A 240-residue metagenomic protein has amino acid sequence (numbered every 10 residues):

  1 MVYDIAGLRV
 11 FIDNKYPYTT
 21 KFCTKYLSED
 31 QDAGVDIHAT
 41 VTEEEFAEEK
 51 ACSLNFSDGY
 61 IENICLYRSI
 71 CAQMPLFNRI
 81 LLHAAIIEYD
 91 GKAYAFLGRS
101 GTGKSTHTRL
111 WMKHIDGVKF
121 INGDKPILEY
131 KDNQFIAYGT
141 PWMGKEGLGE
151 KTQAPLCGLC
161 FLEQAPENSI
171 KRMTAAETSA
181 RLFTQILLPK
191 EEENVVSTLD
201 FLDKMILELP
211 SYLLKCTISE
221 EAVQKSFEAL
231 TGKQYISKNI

Functional and structural regions predicted by a protein language model:
M1-S100, L110-I121, I127-I240: A noncatalytic interaction/capping subdomain that flanks phosphate/NTP-handling catalytic cores
K104: Conserved lysine of the Walker
H107: Hydrophobic positions on the alpha1 helix immediately C-terminal to the Walker A/P-loop
